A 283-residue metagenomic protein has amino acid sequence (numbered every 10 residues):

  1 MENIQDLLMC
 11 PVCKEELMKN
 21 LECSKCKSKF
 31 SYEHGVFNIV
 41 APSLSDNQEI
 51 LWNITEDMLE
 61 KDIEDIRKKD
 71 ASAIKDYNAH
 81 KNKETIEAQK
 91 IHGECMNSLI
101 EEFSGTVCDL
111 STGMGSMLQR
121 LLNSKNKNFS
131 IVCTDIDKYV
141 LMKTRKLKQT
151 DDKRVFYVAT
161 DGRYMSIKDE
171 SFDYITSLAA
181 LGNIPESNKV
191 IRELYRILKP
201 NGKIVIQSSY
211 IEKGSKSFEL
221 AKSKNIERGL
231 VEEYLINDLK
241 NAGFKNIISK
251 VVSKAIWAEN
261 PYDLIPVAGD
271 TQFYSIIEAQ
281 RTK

Functional and structural regions predicted by a protein language model:
M1-D62: N-terminal auxiliary segments of SAM/dcSAM-dependent transferases
H34, V40-F103, S116, R120: Conserved class I S-adenosyl-L-methionine
G105-Y164: Class I SAM-dependent methyltransferase SAM/SAH-binding core
T176: A conserved beta-strand element that flanks and buttresses the S-adenosyl-L-methionine
N188-K203: A short glycine-rich, Lys/Arg-flanked "PGG" loop and its adjoining helix->strand segment in the class I
S208-E227: Short, glycine-/aromatic-enriched active-site segment of Class I SAM-dependent methyltransferases
E227-S249: Short alpha-helix
G243, W257-K283: Core SAM-dependent methyltransferase catalytic element
